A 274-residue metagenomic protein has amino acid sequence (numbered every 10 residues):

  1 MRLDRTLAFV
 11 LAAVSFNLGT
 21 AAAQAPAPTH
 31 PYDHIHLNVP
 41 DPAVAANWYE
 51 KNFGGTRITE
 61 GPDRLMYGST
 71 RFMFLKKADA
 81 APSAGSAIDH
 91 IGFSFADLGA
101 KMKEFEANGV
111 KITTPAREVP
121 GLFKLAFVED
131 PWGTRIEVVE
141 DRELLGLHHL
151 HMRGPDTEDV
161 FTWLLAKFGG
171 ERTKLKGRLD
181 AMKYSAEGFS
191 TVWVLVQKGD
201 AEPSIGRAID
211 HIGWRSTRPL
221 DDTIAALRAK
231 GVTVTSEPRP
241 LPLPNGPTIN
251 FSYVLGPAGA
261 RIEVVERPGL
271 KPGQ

Functional and structural regions predicted by a protein language model:
M1-T6: Positively charged n-region of N-terminal signal peptides that target proteins for export
L7-T20: Bacterial N-terminal signal peptides
S15, A80-A81: Short, surface-exposed beta-strand-loop junctions and turns on beta-sheet-rich folds
A22-A46, F72, S86-F93, E137-T162 (+5 more regions): N-terminal beta-strand motif that seeds the catalytic metal site of vicinal oxygen chelate
Q24-P28, E106-M152, T173-V196, W214 (+1 more regions): Vicinal oxygen chelate
A27-T29, D33-M73, R117-F127, H151-W193 (+1 more regions): Core segments of cupin and vicinal oxygen chelate
H30-P40, M66, A81-F105, K124-E129 (+4 more regions): Vicinal oxygen chelate
L75-K77: N-terminal post-signal-peptidase region of extra-cytosolic proteins
